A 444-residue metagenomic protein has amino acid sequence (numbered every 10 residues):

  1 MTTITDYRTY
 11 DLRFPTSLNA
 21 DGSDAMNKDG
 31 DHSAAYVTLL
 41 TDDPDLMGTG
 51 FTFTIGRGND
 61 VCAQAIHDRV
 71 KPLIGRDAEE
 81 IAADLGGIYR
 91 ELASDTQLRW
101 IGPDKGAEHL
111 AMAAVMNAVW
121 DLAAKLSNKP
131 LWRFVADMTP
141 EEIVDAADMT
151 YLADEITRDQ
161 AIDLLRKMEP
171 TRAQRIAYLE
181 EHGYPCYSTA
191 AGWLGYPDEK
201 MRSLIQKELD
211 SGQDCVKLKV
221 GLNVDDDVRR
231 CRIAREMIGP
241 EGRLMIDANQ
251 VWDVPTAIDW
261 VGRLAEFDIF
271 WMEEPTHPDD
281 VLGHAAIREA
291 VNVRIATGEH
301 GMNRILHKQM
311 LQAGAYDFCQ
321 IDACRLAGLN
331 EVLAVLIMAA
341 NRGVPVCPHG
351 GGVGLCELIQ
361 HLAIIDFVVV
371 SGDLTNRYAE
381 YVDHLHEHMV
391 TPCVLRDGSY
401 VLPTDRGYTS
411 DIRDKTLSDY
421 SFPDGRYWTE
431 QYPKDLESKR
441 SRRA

Functional and structural regions predicted by a protein language model:
M1-P72, R76-E79, A83, K415-A444: N-terminal basic, low-complexity leaders that serve as flexible interaction/assembly modules and, when applicable, as
T2-T5, T9-F14, A34, N330 (+2 more regions): Flexible C-terminal active-site loop/helix
I4, D45, R69, V115 (+9 more regions): Conserved, mostly hydrophobic/aromatic
D6, L40-M149, R443: Metal- or metallocofactor-binding catalytic centers and their adjacent structured scaffolds across diverse enzyme
K105, G183-R202, V220-G221, A248-D253 (+1 more regions): Active-site mouth loops of central-metabolism enzymes
M138-E181, V370-G372: Charged, glycine/proline-rich intrinsically disordered loops and linkers
E169-Y196, M237-G239: N-terminal small/glycine-rich loop or linker at the start of catalytic domains across soluble metabolic enzymes
D210, K217-E357: Catalytic core of soluble alpha/beta enzymes
